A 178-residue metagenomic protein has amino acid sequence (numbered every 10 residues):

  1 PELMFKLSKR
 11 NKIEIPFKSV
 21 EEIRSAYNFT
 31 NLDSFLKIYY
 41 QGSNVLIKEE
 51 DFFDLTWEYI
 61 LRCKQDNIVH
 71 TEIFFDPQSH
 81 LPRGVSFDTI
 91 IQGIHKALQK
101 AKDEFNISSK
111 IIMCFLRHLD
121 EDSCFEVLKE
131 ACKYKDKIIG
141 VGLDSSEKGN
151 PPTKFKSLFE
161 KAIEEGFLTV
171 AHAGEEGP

Functional and structural regions predicted by a protein language model:
P1-F167, E176-P178: Metal-cofactor-binding active-site regions of metalloenzymes
A173: Active-site metal-binding loops of divalent metal-dependent hydrolases
